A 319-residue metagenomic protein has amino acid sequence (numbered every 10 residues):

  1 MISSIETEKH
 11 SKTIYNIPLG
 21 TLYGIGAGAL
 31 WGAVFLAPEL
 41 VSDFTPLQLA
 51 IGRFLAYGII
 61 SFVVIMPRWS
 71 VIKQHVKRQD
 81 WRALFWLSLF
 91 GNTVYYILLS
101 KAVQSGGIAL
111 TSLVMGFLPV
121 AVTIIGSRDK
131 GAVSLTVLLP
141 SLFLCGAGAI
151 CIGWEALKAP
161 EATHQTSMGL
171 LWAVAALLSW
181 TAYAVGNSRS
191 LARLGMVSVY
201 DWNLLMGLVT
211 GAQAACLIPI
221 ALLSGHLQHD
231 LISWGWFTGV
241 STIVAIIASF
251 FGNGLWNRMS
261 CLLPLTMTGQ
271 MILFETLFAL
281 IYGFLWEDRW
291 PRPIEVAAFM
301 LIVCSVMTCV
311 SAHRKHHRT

Functional and structural regions predicted by a protein language model:
I2-I51, S141-A147, A159-A192, A212 (+1 more regions): Glycine-/small-residue-enriched transmembrane alpha-helix faces in small-molecule transporters and effluxers
I2-S4, D43-V94, P119-I125, L178-G186 (+1 more regions): Transmembrane alpha-helices of multi-pass small-molecule transport proteins
S3-H10, E39, G58-K77, A147-T163 (+3 more regions): Membrane-interface helix-cap regions at the ends of transmembrane helices in multi-pass membrane proteins
N16-G20, D43-I51, V76-W81, E155-S179 (+2 more regions): Juxtamembrane helix-entry segments on the extracytoplasmic side of multipass membrane proteins
L22, G28, G52, N92 (+3 more regions): Helix-helix packing/entry segments at the starts of transmembrane helices
L30-V34, M66-T111, C151, A245-L263: Specific transmembrane alpha-helical segments of multi-pass solute transporters/efflux pumps, especially DMT/EamA
S61, S134-A156, I294-H313: Hydrophobic transmembrane alpha-helices of multi-pass small-molecule transport proteins
I65-R68, L118-F143, L277-V296: C-terminal transmembrane-helix exit sites in multi-pass transporters
